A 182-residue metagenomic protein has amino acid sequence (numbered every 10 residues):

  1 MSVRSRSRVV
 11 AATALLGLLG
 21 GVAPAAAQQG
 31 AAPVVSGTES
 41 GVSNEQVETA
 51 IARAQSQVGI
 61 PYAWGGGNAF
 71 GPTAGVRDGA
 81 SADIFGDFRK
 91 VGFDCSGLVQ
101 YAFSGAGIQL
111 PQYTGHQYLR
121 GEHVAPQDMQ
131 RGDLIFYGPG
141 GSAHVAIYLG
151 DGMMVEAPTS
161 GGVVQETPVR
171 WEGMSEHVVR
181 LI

Functional and structural regions predicted by a protein language model:
M1-E48, I182: N-terminal secretion targeting segments of exported proteins
S2-S5, S40, Q46, I51 (+2 more regions): ...with weaker cross-activation on analogous glycine-rich loops/strands in unrelated enzymes
V10-T13, Y62-F93, G138-S175: Glycine-rich catalytic cores of cysteine/serine-nucleophile enzymes that process amide/ester linkages in cell-envelope
Q28-S96, Y101-I108: N-terminal capping segments
A54-Q55, I147, V179: Residue-level recognition of well-ordered secondary-structure positions
E176-I182: Low-complexity, Gly/Ser/Thr/Pro-rich intrinsically disordered linker/tail segments
